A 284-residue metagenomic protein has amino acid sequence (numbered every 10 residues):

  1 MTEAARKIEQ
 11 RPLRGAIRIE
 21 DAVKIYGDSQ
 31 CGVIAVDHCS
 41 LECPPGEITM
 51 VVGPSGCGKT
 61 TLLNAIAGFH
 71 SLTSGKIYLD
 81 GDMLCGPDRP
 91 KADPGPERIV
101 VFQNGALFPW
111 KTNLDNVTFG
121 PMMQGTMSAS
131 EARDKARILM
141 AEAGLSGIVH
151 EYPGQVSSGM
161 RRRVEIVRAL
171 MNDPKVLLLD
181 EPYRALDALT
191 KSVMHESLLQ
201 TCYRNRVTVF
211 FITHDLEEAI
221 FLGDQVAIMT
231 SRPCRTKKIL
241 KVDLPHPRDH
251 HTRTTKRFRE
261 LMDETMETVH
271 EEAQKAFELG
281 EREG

Functional and structural regions predicted by a protein language model:
D28-Q30, L84-F102, M123, A129-R133 (+1 more regions): ABC ATPase NBD coupling module
M50, V100, V164-A169, D173: ABC ATPase nucleotide-binding domain "signature" region
V52-P54: The feature captures the beta-strand-to-loop junction immediately N-terminal to the Walker
A67: Helix-to-loop junction immediately C-terminal to a conserved catalytic motif
G75-G86: Conserved ABC transporter NBD signature motif
G86, A129-I148, Q200: Conserved ABC ATPase "signature" region
L114-M123, R133, R137, K241: Short helical segment in ABC ATPase nucleotide-binding domains corresponding to the A-loop/adjacent helical element
E151-G154, N172: Conserved signature/switch motifs of ABC ATPase nucleotide-binding domains
